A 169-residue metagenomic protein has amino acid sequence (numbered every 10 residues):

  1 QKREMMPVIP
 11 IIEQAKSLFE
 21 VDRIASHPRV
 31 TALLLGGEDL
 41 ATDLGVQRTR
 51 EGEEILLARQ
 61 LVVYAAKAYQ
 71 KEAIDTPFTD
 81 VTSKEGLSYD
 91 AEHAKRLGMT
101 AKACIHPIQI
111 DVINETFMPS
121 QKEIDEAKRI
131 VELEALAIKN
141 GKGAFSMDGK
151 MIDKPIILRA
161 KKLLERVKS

Functional and structural regions predicted by a protein language model:
Q1-S169: Expand to "…catalyze enediolate/carbanion chemistry for C-C bond making/breaking, isomerization, decarboxylation
